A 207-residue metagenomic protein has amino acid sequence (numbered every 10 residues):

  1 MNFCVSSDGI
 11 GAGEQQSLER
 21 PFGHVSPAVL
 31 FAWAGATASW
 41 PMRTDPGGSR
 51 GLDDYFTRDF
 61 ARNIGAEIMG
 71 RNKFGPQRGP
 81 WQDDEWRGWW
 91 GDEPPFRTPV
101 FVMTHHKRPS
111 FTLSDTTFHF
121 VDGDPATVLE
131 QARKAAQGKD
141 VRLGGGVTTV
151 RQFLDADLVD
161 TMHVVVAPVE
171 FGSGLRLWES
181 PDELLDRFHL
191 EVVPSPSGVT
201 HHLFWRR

Functional and structural regions predicted by a protein language model:
M1-R207: Enzymes that bind and transform nitrogen-containing heteroaromatic metabolites
